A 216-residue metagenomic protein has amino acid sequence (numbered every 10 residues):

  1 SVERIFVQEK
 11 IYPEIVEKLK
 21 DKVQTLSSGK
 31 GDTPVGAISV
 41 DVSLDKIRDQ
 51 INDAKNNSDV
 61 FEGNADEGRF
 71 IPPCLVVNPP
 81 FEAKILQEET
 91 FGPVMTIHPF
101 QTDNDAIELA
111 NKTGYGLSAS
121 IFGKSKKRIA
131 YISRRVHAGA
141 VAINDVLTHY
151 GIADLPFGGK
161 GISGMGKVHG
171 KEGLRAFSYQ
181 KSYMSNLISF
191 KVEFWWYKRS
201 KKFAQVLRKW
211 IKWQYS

Functional and structural regions predicted by a protein language model:
I5-F6: Short internal beta-strands
E9-Y115: NAD(P)-dependent aldehyde/semialdehyde dehydrogenase
E67-S216: Conserved C-terminal structural/oligomerization subdomain of aldehyde/semialdehyde dehydrogenase
